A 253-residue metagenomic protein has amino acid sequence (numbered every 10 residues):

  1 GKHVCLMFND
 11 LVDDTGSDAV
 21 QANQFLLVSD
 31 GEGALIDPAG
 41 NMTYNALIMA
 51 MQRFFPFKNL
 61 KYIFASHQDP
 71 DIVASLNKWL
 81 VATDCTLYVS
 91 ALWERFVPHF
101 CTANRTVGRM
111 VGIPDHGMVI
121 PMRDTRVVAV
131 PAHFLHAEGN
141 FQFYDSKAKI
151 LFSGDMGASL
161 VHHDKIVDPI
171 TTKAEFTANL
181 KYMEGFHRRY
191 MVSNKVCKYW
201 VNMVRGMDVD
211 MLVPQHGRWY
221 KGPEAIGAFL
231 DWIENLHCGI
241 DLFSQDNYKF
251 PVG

Functional and structural regions predicted by a protein language model:
G1, A82-T83, T106: Short, structured coil segments at secondary-structure junctions
G1-Q52, Q142-D145, K149-S153: Conserved beta-strand hairpin/beta-sheet module of binuclear metal-dependent hydrolase folds, prominently
I36-P38, N59-Q68, L87-A91, L151-D155 (+3 more regions): Active-site neighborhood of phospho(di)ester-bond hydrolases with catalytic His/Asp-centered motifs
G40-N41, P70, A158, W219: Short, glycine/acidic-enriched loop or turn micro-motifs at the edges of active sites
M42-Y88: Active-site metal-binding motif and surrounding structural segment of the metallo-beta-lactamase
V89-N140, V192-Y199: Metallo-beta-lactamase
A132-P214, W219-P223, N235-L236: Metallo-beta-lactamase
V213-G253: Binuclear metal-ion centers of metallo-dependent hydrolases, dominated by the metallo-beta-lactamase
